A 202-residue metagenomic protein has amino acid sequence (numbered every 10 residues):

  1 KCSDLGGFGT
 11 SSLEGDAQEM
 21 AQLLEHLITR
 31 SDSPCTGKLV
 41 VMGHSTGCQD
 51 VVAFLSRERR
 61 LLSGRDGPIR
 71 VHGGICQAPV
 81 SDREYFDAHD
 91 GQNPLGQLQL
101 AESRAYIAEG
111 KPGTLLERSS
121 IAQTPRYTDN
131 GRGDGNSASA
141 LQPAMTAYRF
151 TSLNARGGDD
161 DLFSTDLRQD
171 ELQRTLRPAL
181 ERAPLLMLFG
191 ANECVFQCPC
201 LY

Functional and structural regions predicted by a protein language model:
K1-C2, F189: Short beta-strands and strand-loop turn motifs
C2-G37: Catalytic nucleophile-loop/oxyanion-hole region of alpha/beta-hydrolase and closely related hydrolase-like folds
S3-L5, D82, C194: Active-site loop signature of alpha/beta-hydrolase-fold enzymes
F8, D50, F196-Q197: Secondary-structure boundary/capping motif
S11, A53, P199-C200: Generic recognition of short, well-ordered alpha-helical segments
E14, Q18-A21, E25, V52 (+3 more regions): Amphipathic, non-transmembrane alpha-helical secondary structure
E25-G110, L115, N154-F163: Primarily recognizes the serine-hydrolase "nucleophile elbow" in alpha/beta-hydrolase and SGNH/GDSL folds
R104-Y202: Serine-hydrolase catalytic core
